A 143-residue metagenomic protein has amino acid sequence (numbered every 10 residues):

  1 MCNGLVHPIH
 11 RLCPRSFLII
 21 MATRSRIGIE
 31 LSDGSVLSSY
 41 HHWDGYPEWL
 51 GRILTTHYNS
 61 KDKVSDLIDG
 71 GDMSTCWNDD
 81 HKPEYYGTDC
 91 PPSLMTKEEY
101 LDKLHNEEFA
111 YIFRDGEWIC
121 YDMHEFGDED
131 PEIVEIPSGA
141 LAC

Functional and structural regions predicted by a protein language model:
M1-I20: Short, Lys/Arg-enriched N-terminal segments with co-localized hydrophobic residues within the first ~10-30 amino acids
H10-P14, G51, T96: Short, intrinsically disordered low-complexity segments
I19-G45, L50: Short, extreme N-terminal segment that most often corresponds to the first beta-strand
H42-E48, I53-V64: N-terminal low-complexity, intrinsically disordered "leader/linker" segments enriched in small/polar and basic residues
T56-C143: Low-complexity intrinsically disordered segments
